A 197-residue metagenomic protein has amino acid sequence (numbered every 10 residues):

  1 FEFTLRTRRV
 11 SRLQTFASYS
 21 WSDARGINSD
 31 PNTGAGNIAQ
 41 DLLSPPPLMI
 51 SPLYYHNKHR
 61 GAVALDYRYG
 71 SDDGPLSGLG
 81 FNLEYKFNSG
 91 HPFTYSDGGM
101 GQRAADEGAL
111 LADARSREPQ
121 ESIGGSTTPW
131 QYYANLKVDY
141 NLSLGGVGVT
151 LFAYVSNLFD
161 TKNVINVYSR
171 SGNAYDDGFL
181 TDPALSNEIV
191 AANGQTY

Functional and structural regions predicted by a protein language model:
F1-P92: Gram-negative outer-membrane beta-barrel transporters
A24-I38, L42-H56, F93-G101, A114-Q131 (+1 more regions): Extracellular/periplasm-exposed beta-strand and loop segments of Gram-negative cell-envelope proteins, dominated by
D72-R115, T127-Y197: C-terminal beta-signal and adjacent terminal beta-strands/loops of Gram-negative outer-membrane beta-barrel proteins
